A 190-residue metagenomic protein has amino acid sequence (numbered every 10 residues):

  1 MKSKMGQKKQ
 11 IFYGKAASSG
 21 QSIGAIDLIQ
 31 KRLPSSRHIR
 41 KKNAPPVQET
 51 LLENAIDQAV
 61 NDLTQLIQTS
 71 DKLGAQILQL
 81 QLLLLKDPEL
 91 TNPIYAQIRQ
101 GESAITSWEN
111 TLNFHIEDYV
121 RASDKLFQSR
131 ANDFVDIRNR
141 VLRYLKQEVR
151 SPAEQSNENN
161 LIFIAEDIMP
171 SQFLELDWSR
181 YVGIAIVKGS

Functional and structural regions predicted by a protein language model:
M1-S190: Non-catalytic, soluble scaffold/interaction modules
